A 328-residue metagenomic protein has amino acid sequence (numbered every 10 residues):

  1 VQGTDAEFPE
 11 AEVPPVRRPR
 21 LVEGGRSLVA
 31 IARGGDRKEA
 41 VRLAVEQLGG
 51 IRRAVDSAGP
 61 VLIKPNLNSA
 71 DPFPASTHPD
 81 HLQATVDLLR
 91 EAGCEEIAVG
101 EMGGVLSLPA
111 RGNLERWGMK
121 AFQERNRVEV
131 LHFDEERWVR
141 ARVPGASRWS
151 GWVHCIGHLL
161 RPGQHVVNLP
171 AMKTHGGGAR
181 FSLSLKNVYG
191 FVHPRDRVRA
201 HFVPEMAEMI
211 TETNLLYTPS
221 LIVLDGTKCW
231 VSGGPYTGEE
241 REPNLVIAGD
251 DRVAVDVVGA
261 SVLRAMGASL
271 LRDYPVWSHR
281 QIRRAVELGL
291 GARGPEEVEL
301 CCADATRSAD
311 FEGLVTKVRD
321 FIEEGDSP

Functional and structural regions predicted by a protein language model:
V1-P328: N-terminal and secondary-structure boundary signal
